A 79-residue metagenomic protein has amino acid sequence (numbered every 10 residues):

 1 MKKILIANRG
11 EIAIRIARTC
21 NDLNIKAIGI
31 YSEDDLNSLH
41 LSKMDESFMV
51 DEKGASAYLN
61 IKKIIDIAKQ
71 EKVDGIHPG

Functional and structural regions predicted by a protein language model:
M1-G79: ATP-binding N-terminal substructure of ATP-dependent carboxylate-amine bond-forming enzymes
